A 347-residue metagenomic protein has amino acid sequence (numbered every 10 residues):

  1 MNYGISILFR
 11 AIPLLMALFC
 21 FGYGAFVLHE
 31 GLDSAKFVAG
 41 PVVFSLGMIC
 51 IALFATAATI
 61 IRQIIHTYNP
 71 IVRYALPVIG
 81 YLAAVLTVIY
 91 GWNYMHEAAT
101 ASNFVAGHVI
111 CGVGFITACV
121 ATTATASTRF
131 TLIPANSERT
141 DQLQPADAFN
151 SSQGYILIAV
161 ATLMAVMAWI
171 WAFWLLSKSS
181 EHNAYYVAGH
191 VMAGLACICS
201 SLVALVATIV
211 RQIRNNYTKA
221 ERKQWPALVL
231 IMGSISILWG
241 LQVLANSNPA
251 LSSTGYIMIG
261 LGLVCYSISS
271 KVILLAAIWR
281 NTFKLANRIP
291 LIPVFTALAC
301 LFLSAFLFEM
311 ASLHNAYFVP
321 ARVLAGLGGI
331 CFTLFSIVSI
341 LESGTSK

Functional and structural regions predicted by a protein language model:
M1-Y3: Short, Lys/Arg-rich, polar N-terminal cytosolic tail immediately upstream of the first transmembrane signal-anchor
S6-L28, A39-Q63, R73-H96, F104-T131 (+6 more regions): Alpha-helical transmembrane segments and immediately adjacent membrane-interfacial amphipathic helices
H66-I71, T218, S346: Membrane-helix interface "capping/anchor" motifs
L132-F149, N281-K284: Membrane-interfacial, low-structure loops and terminal tails that flank and connect transmembrane helices in multi-pass
R139, A207, N216-T218: Short, low-complexity, intrinsically disordered N-terminal modules that encode targeting/processing signals
